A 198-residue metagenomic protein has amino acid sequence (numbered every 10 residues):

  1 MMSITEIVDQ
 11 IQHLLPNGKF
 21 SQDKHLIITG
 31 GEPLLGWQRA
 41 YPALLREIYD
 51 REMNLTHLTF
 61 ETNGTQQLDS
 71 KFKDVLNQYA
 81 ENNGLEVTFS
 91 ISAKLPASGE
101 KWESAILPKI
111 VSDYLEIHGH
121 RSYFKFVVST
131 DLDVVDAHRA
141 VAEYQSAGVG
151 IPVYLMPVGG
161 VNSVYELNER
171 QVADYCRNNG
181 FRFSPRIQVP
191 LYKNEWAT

Functional and structural regions predicted by a protein language model:
M1-I27: Conserved alpha-helical substructure of the radical SAM core
G30: Active-site acidic/histidine clusters and adjacent loop/turn architecture that either coordinate catalytic ions
L34-T198: Conserved AdoMet/S-adenosylmethionine-binding subsite of the radical SAM
